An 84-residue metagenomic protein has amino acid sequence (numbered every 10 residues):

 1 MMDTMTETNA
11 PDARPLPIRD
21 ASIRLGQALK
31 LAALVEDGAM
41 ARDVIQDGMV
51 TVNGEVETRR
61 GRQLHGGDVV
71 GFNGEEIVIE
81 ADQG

Functional and structural regions predicted by a protein language model:
M1-L31, T51, V56-G84: Ferredoxin-like alpha/beta domains used as RNA- or RNAP-binding modules
V44-I45, L64: Short, well-ordered loop/turn sites that connect or cap secondary structure elements
